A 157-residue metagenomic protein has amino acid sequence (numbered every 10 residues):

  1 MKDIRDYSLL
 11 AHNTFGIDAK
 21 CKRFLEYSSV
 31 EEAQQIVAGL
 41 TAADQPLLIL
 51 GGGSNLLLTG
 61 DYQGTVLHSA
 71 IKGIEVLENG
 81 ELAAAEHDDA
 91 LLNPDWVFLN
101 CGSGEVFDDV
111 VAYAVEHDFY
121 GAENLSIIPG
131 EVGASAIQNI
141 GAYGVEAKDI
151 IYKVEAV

Functional and structural regions predicted by a protein language model:
M1-V157: Anion-binding (especially nucleotide phosphate/pyrophosphate-binding) glycine-rich loop and adjoining beta-alpha core
